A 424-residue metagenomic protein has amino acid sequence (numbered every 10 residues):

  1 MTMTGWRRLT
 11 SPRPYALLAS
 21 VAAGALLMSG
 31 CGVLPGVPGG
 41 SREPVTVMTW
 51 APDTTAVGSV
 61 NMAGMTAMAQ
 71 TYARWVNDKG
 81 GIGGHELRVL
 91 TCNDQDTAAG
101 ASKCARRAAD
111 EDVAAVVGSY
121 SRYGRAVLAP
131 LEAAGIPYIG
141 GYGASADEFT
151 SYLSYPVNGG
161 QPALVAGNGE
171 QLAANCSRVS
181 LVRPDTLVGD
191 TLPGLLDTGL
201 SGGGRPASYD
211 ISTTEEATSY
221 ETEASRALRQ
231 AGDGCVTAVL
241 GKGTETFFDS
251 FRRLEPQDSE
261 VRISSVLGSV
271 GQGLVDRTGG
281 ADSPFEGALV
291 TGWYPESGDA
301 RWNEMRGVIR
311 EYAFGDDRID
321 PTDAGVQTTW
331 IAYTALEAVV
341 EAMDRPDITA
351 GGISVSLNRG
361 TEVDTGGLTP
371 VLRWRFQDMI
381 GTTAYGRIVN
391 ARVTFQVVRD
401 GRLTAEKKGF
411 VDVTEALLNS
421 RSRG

Functional and structural regions predicted by a protein language model:
T2-L18: Bacterial N-terminal signal peptides that target proteins for export
L27-G30: C-terminal motif of bacterial Sec signal peptides marking the signal peptidase cleavage site
V33, G40-R42, V60-A67, G80-E148 (+1 more regions): Beta-alpha junction/loop-to-helix N-cap segments that form part of ligand/metal-binding clefts
L34-T71, C92-A99, D185-G189, P321-Q327: Extracytoplasmic "Venus flytrap"
A108-S121, I139-G141, V179-R183, A231-F247 (+2 more regions): Periplasmic-binding protein-like
Y152-P256: Extracellular/periplasmic Venus flytrap/periplasmic-binding protein
F251-I331, V413-T414: Extracellular/periplasmic periplasmic-binding protein-like sensory domains
D316-V326, E337-L403: Segments of small-molecule ligand-sensing domains
